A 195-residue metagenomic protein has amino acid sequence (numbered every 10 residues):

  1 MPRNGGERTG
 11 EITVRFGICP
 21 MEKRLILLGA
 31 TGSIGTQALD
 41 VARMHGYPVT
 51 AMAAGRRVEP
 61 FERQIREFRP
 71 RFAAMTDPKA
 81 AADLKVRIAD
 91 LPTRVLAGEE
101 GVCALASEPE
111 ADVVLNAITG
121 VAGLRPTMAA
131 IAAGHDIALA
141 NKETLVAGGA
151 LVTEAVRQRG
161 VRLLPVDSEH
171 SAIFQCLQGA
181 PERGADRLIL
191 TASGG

Functional and structural regions predicted by a protein language model:
M1-P20: N-terminal amphipathic/basic-hydrophobic helices that include classical n-h-c signal peptides and signal-anchor
F16-V121: N-terminal glycine-/serine-/threonine-rich beta1-alpha1-beta2 phosphate-ribose binding loop of Rossmann-like
G32-L39, E59-P60, G120-I131, A138-A140 (+2 more regions): Short glycine/serine/threonine-rich phosphate/pyrophosphate-binding segments that cradle anionic phosphate groups
M44-V49, A53-F61, F68-P70, L145-A172: A phosphate-binding glycine/aspartate-rich beta-alpha loop in the early core of alpha/beta enzymes
V49-T50, I137-L139: Short beta-strand->loop structural element characteristic of the AMP-binding/adenylate-forming
R69-R71, L91-T93, A133-D136, R159-V161: A short helix->loop->beta-strand "cap" motif at the edges of active sites that frequently abuts
E110, A117, L124, M128-A133 (+1 more regions): Rossmann-like NAD(P)H-binding beta-loop-alpha module
